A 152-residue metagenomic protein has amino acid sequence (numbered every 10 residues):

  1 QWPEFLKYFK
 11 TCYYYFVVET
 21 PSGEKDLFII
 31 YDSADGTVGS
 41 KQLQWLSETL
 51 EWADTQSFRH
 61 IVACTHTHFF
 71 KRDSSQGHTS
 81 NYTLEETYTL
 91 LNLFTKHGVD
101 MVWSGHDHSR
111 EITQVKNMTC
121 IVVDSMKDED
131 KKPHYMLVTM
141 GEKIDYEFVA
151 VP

Functional and structural regions predicted by a protein language model:
Q1-H60, S80-M101, E111-F148: Extended active-site neighborhood of metal-dependent phosphoesterases/phosphodiesterases
A53-S74: Short acidic, glycine-rich surface-loop motifs adjacent to enzyme active sites
H66, H106-H108: Histidine-centered divalent metal-coordination motifs
G77: Extracellular glycoside hydrolase catalytic/binding regions
V151-P152: Short, solvent-exposed mixed-charge patches
